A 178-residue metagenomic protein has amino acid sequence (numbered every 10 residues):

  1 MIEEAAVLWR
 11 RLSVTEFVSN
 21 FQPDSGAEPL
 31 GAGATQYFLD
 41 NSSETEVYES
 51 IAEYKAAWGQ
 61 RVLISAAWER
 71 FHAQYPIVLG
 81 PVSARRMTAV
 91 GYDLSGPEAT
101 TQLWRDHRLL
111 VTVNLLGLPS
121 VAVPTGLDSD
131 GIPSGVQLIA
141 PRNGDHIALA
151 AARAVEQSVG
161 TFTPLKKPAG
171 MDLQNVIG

Functional and structural regions predicted by a protein language model:
M1-R11, V47-Y48, L127, G178: Gly/Ser-rich, acidic/histidine-flanked active-site/gating loops
L12-E69, P119-I132: Short helix-loop capping/hinge segments that flank enzyme active sites or metal/cofactor-binding pockets
K55, L115-G178: Structural helix-boundary/capping segments
A67-R70, T100-V123: Small-aliphatic-rich amphipathic alpha-helix that forms the alpha element of a beta-alpha
Y75: An anion/phosphate-binding loop that grips the pyrophosphate of nucleotide cofactors and donors
S83: Short glycine-/small-residue-rich Rossmann-like dinucleotide-binding loops
M87-H107: Short, surface-exposed loop/helix-turn segments at secondary-structure junctions that function as lids/hinges flanking
